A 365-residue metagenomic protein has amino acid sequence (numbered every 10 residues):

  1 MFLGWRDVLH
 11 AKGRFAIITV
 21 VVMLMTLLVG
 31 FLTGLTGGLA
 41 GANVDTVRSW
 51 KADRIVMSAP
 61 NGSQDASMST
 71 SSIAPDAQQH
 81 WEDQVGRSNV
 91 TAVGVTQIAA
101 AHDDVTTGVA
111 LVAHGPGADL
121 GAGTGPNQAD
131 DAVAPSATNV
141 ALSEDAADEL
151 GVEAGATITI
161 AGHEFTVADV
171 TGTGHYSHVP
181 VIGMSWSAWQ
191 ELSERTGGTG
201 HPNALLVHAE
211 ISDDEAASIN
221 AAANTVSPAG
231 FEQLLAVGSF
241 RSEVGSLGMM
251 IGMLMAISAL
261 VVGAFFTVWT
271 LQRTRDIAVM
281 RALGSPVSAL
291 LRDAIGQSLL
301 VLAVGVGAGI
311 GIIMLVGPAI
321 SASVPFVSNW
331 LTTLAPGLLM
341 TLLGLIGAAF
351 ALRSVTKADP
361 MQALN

Functional and structural regions predicted by a protein language model:
L3, P336-N365: C-terminal membrane-exit region of the final transmembrane helix in multipass inner-membrane proteins
W5, L9, R14-F15, L27-I55 (+1 more regions): Alpha-helical transmembrane segments
A40-D45, S49, Q64-D65, G230-M253 (+1 more regions): Membrane interfacial helix motifs at helix-loop boundaries and amphipathic/re-entrant anchors
D45-I98, A110: Membrane-proximal extracellular/periplasmic loop immediately following the first transmembrane helix
Q97-G238: Basic-flanked hydrophobic alpha-helices used for secretion and membrane insertion
N220-L260, V268-L271, R275, V279-M280 (+1 more regions): Peri-transmembrane interface segments
F265-R292, Q362-L364: Short cytoplasmic-facing helical segments at TM-TM junctions of multi-pass membrane proteins
V279-P325, L331, A335-L343, G347: Transmembrane alpha-helical interface segments in multi-pass membrane proteins
